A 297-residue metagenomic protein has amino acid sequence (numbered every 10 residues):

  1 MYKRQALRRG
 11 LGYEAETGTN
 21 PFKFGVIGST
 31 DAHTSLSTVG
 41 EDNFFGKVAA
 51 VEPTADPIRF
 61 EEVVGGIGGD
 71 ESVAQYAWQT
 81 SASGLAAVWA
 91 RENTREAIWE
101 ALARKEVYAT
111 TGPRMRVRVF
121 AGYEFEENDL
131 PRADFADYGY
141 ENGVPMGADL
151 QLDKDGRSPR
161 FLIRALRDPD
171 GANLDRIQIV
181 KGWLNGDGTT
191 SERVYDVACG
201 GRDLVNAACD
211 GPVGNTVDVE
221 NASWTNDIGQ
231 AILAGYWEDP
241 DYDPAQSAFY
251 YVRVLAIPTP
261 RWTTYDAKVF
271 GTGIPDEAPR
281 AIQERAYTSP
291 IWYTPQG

Functional and structural regions predicted by a protein language model:
K3-G297: C-terminal functional module detector
